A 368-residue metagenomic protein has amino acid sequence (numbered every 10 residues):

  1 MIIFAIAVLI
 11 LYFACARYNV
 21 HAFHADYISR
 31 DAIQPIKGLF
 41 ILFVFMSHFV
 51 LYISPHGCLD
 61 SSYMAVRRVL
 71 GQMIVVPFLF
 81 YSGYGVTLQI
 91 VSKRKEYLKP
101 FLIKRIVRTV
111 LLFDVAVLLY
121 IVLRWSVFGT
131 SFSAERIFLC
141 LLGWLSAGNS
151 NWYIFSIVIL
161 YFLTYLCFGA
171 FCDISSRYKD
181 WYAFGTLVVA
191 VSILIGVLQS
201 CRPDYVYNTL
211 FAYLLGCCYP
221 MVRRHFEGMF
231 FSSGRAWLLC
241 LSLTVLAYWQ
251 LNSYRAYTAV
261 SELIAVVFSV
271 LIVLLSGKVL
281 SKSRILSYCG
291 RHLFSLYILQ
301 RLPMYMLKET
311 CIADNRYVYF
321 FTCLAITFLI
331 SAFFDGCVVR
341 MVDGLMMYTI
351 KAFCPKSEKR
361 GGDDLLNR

Functional and structural regions predicted by a protein language model:
M1-A190, H292, I312-R368: Membrane-cytosol interface segments of multi-pass membrane proteins, especially ER/Golgi lipid-handling enzymes
F4-A5, H24-A25, S192-C323: Alpha-helical transmembrane segments and terminal signal-anchor/GPI-anchor hydrophobic tails, characterized by long
